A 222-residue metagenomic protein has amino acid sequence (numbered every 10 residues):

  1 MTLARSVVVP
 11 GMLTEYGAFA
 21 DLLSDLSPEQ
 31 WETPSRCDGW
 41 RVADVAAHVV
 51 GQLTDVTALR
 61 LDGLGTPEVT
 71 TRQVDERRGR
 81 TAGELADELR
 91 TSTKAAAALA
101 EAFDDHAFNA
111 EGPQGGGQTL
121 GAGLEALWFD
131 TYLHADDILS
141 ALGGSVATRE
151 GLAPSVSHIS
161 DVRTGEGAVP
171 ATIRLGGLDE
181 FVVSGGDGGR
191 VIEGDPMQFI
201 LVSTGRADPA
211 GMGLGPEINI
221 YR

Functional and structural regions predicted by a protein language model:
M1-D44: An N-terminal domain-cap segment
M1-V8, T33, D38, L61-L64 (+2 more regions): Structured surface interface patches that mediate subunit assembly and partner/cofactor docking
E15-A18, L22, Q52, S92-A95 (+3 more regions): Amphipathic, well-ordered alpha-helical segments in soluble domains
V42-V69: Conserved alpha-helical segments that form or flank metal/cofactor-binding pockets of metalloenzymes
E76-A95: A short, structured beta-strand-centered segment in the mid-to-C-terminal lobe of catalytic cores from group-transfer
